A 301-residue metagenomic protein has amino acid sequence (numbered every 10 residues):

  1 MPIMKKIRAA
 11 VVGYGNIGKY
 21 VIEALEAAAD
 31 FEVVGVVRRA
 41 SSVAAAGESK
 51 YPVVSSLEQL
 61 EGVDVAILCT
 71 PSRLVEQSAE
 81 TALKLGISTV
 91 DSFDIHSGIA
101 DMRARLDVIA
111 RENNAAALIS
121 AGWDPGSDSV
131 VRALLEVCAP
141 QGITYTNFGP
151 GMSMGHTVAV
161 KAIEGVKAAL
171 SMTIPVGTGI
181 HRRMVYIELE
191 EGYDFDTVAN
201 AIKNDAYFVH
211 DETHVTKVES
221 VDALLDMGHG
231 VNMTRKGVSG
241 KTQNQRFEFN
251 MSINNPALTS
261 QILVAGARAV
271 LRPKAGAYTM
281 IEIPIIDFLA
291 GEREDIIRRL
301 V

Functional and structural regions predicted by a protein language model:
R8, K19-Y20, A27-L57, G151-R268: C-terminal substrate-binding/catalytic lobe of Rossmann-fold NAD(P)-dependent oxidoreductases
Y14-G15: Glycine-rich Rossmann-fold phosphate-binding loop(s) that bind the pyrophosphate of adenine dinucleotide cofactors
G18-K19, V75: N-terminal Rossmann-fold NAD(P) dinucleotide-binding loop
S56-L57, G62-V65, S72-D94: Rossmann-fold NAD(P) dinucleotide-binding segment
F93-A117: Rossmann-fold NAD(P)-binding glycine/threonine-rich loop
S127-N147, G155-A159: Rossmann-like NAD(P)H-binding beta-loop-alpha module
F247-V301: NAD(P)-dependent Rossmann-like dehydrogenase/reductase catalytic/cofactor-binding core
